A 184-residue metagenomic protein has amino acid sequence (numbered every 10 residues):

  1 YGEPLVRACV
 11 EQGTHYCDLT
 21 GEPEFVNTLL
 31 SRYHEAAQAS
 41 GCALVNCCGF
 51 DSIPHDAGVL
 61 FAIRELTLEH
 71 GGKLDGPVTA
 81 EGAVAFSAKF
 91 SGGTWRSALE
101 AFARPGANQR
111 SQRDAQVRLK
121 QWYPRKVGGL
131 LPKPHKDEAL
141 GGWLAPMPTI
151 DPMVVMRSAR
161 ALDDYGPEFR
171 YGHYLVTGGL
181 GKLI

Functional and structural regions predicted by a protein language model:
E3, I53-A57, T149-M156: A structural signal for well-ordered alpha-helical segments within the folded catalytic domains of diverse enzymes
E3-R7, E11, T20-C42: Rossmann-fold NAD(P)-binding glycine/threonine-rich loop
H15-Y16, L44: Hydrophobic beta-strand scaffold residues
P23-F25, G49-D56: Gly/Ser/Thr-rich loops at beta-strand to alpha-helix junctions that form or flank small-molecule/cofactor-binding
A39, R64-I184: C-terminal catalytic/substrate-binding lobe primarily of soluble NAD(P)-dependent oxidoreductases
H55-E65: Active-site-proximal alpha-helical scaffold in enzymes
